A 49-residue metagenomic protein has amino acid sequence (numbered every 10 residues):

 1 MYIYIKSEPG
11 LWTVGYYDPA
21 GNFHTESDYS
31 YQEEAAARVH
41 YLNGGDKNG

Functional and structural regions predicted by a protein language model:
M1-P19, H24-S27, A36, Y41-G49: Short N-terminal "domain-start" leader segments that mark the transition from disordered tails or signal peptides into
E33: Acidic phosphotransfer microenvironment of two-component signaling modules
